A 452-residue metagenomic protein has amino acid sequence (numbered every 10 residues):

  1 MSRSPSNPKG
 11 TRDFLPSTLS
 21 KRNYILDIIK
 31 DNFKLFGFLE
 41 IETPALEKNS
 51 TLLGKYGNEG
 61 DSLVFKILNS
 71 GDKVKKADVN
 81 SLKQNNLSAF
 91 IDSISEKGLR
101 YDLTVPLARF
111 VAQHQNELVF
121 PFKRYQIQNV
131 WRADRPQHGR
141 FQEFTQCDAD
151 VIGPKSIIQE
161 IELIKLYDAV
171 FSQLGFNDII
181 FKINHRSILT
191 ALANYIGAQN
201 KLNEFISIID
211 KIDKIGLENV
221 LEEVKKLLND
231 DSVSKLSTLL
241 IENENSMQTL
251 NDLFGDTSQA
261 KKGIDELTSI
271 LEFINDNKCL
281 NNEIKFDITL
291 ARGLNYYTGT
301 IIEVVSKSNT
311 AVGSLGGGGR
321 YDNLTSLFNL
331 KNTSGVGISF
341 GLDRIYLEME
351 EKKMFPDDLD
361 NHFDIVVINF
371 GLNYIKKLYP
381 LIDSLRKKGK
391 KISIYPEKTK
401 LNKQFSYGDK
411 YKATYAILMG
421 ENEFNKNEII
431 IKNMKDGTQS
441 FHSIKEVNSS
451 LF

Functional and structural regions predicted by a protein language model:
M1-R22, K76, K83-D92: Auxiliary tRNA-acceptor-end handling modules of aminoacyl-tRNA synthetases
K21-F36, E47-K48, K83-I94, D102-N116 (+2 more regions): Positively charged, Gly/Ser-enriched RNA/tRNA-binding surfaces
L39-A45: A short beta-strand-loop structural module common to alpha/beta enzyme folds
A45-K97: Polyanion/phosphate-binding surface patch
S62-K75, A198-N219, S306: Acidic, His- and aromatic-enriched active-site or binding-groove loops in soluble protein domains that engage sugars
F141-C147, I183-A191: Short, conserved phosphate-binding/catalytic loop or strand-edge motifs used in phosphoryl-/nucleotidyl-transfer
D178-I188, F205, I284-T289: Short, surface-exposed recognition loops or helix-turn segments adjacent to catalytic cores
K182-I183, F205-D210, I392-L401: A generic structural motif
